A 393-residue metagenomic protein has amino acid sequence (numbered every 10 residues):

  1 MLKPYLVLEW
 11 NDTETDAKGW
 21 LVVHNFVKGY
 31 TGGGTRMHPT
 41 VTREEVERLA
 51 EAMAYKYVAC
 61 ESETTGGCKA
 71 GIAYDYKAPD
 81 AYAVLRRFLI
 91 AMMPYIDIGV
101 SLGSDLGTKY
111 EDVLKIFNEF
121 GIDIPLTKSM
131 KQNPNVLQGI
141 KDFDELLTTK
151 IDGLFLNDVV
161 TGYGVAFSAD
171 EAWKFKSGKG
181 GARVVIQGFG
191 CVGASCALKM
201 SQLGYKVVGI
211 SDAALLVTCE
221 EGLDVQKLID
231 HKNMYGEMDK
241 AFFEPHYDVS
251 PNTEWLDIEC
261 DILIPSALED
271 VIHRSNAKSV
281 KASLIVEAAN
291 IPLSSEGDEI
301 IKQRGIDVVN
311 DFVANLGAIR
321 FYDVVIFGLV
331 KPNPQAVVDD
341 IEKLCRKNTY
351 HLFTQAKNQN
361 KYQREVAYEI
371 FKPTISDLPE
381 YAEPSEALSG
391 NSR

Functional and structural regions predicted by a protein language model:
M1-N11: Short, Gly/Pro- and small/polar-rich lid/capping loops
E14-V27, A59-T64: N-terminal glycine-rich anion-binding loops that anchor highly charged ligand groups
V23-K56: N-terminal cap/recognition module
Y57-K179: Glycine/serine-rich phosphate-binding loop and adjoining beta1-alpha1 elements at the start of nucleotide-handling
A59-T65, I98-S104, S177-R183, A356-Y368 (+1 more regions): Flexible, glycine/charged-enriched surface loops at secondary-structure junctions
D144-D257: Glycine-rich phosphate/diphosphate-binding loop of Rossmann-like nucleotide-binding domains
L215-V308: Rossmann-like adenosine-cofactor binding region
S283-S392: Adenosine-phosphate binding glycine-rich loop
